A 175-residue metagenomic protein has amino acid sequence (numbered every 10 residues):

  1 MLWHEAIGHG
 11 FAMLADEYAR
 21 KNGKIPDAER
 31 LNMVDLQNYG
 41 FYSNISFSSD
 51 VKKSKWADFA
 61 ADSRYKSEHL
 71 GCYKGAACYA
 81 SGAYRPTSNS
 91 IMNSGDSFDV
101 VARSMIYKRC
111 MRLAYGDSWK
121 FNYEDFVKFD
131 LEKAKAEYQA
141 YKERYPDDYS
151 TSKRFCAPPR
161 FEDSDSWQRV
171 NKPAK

Functional and structural regions predicted by a protein language model:
M1-E17: Active-site recognition of the HExxH zinc-binding catalytic motif
A15-K175: Replace "(M1/M4/M9/M12/WLM)" with "(e.g., M1/M4/M8/M9/M12/M26/WLM)" and add "not limited to" to clarify scope
